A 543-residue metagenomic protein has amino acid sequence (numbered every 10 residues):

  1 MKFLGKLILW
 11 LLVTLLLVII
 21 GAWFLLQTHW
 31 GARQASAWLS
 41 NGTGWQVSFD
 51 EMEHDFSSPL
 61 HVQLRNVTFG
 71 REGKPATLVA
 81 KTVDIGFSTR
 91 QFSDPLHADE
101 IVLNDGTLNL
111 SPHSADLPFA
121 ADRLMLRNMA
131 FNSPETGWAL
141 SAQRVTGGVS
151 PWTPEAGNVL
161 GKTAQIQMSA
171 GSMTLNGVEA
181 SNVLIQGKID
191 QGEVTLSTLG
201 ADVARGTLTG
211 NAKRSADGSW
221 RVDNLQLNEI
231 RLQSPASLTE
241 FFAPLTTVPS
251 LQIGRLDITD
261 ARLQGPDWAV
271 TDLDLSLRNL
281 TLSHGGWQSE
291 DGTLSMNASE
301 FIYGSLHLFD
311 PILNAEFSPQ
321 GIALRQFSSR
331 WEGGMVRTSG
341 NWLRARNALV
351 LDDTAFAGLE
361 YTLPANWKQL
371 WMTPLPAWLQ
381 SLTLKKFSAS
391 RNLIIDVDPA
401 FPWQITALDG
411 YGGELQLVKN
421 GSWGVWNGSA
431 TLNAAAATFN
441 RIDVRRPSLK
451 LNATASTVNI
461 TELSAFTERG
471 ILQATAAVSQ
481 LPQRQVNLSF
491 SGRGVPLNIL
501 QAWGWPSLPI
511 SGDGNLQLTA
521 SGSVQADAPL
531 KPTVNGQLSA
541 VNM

Functional and structural regions predicted by a protein language model:
M1-L17: N-terminal Sec-pathway targeting helices
F3, F92, G106, S111 (+7 more regions): Membrane-proximal interfacial segments on either side of biological membranes
I19-P112, T153-A156, M173-S181, G206-L208 (+5 more regions): Terminal hydrophobic membrane-targeting helix
N66, G73-P75, E135, G177 (+8 more regions): Residue-level detection of beta-strand-connecting loop/turn positions
G171, I185, S197-G200, N211-A212 (+4 more regions): A structural feature that tracks compact, well-ordered secondary-structure segments with a strong bias toward
D190, A204, A216, S318 (+4 more regions): Structural motif
